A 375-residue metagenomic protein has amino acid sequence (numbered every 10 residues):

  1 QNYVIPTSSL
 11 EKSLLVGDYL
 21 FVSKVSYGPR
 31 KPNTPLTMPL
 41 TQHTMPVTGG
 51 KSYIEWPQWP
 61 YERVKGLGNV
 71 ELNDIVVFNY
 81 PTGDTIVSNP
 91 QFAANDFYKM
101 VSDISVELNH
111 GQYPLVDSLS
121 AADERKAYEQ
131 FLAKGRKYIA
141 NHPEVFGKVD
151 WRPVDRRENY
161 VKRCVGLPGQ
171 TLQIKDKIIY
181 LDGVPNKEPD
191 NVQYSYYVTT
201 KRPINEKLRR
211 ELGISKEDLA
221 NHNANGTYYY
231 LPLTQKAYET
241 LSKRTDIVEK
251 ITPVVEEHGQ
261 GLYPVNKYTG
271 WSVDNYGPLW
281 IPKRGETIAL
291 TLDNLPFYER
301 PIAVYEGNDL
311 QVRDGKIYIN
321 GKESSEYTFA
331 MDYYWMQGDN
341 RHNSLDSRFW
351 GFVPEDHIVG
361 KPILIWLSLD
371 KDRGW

Functional and structural regions predicted by a protein language model:
Q1-W375: Extended hydrophobic leader/signal-anchor segments used for secretion and membrane insertion
